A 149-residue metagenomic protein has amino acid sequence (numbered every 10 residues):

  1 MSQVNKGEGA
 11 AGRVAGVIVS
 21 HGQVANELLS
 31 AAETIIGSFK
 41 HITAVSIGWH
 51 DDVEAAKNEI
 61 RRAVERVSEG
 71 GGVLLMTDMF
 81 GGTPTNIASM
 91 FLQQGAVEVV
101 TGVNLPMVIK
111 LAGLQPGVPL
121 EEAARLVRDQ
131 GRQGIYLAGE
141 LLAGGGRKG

Functional and structural regions predicted by a protein language model:
M1-G149: N-terminal loops that bind phosphate or other acidic moieties and the adjacent beta-alpha structural core
